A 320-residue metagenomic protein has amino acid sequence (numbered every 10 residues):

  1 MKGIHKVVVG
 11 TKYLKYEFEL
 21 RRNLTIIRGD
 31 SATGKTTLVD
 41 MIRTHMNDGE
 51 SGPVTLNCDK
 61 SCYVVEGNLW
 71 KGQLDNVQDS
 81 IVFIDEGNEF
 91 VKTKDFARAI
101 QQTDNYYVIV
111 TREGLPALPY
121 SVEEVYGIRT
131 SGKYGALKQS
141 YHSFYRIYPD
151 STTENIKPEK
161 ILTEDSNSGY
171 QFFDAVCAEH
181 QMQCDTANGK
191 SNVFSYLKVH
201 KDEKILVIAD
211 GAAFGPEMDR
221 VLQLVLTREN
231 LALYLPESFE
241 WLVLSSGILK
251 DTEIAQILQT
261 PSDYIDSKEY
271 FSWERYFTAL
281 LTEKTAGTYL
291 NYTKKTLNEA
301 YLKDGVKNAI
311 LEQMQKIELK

Functional and structural regions predicted by a protein language model:
M1-Y16, A136-Q139: N-terminal pre-Walker A segment at the start of P-loop NTPase domains
S31: The conserved Walker
K35: Conserved lysine of the Walker
L38-D40: Post-Walker A alpha-helix
T44-T55: Post-Walker A helix-loop "phosphate-sensing" segment adjacent to the P-loop in P-loop NTPases
L69-K94: Conserved P-loop NTPase "ATPase switch" module shared by AAA+ and STAND
F83-D85, D104-G114: Structural recognition of the conserved hydrophobic beta-strand(s) that form the central parallel beta-sheet of P-loop
N88-E89, E123-K320: Acidic, divalent-metal-binding catalytic cores of TOPRIM and closely related two-metal-ion phosphodiester/pyrophosphate
